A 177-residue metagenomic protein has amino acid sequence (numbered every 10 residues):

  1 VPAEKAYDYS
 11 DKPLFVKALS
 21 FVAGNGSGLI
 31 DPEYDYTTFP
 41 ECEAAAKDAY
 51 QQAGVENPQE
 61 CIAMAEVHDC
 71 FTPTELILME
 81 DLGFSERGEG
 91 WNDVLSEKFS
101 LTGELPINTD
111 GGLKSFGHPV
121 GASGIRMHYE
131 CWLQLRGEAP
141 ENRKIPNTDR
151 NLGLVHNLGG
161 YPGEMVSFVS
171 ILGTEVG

Functional and structural regions predicted by a protein language model:
V1-D48, K98-D110, K114, N142-L152 (+2 more regions): Condensing-enzyme catalytic core mediating Claisen C-C bond formation in acyl metabolism
V1-K5, P119-A139: Active-site-proximal alpha-helical scaffold in enzymes
G28-E33, H68-N92, P119, P162-F168: Short glycine/threonine-rich loop-to-helix capping motif typified by GTGT followed within a few residues by an Asp-Pro
T38, C42, F71, G121-M127: Catalytic-loop motifs flanking and including active-site residues across diverse enzymes
T38-G54, E130-G137: Short, well-ordered amphipathic alpha-helical segments that serve as non-catalytic structural scaffolds within diverse
I62: Conserved phosphate-interacting/catalytic interface
L76-I77, D81-E89, D93-L105, T109 (+1 more regions): Substrate-recognition/cap regions that form aromatic- and gly/pro-loop-enriched pockets for small-molecule ligands
